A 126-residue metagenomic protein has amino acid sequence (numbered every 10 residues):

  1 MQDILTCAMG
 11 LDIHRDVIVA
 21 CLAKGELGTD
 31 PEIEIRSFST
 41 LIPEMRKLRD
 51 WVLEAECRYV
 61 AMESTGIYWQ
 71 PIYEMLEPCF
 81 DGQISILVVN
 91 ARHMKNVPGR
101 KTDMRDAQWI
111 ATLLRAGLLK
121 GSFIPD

Functional and structural regions predicted by a protein language model:
M1-D126: Phosphate- and other anionic-substrate recognition elements at nucleic-acid/protein interfaces
